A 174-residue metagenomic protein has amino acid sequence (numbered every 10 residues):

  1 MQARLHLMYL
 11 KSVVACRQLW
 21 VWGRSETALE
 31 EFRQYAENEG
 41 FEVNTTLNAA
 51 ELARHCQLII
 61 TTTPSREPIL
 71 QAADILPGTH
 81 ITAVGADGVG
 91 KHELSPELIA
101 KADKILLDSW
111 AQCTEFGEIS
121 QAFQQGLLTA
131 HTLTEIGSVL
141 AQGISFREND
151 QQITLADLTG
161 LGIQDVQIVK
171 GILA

Functional and structural regions predicted by a protein language model:
Q2-A3: Hydrophobic/small residue at the entry helix of a nucleotide-binding pocket
H6, L10: Aromatic pocket-lining residues of Rossmann-like dinucleotide-binding sites
S12-E39: NAD(P)-binding Rossmann-fold cofactor-contacting core
Q18-W20, N44, T154: A structural signal for isolated positions on well-ordered beta-strands in alpha/beta enzyme cores
W22, V84, T159-G162: Active-site-adjacent beta-strand anchor residues
E39-V43, N149-Q151: A short helix-to-beta-strand connector/capping loop
E42-A122, L127: Rossmann-like adenosine-cofactor binding region
G90-A174: Adenosine-phosphate binding glycine-rich loop
